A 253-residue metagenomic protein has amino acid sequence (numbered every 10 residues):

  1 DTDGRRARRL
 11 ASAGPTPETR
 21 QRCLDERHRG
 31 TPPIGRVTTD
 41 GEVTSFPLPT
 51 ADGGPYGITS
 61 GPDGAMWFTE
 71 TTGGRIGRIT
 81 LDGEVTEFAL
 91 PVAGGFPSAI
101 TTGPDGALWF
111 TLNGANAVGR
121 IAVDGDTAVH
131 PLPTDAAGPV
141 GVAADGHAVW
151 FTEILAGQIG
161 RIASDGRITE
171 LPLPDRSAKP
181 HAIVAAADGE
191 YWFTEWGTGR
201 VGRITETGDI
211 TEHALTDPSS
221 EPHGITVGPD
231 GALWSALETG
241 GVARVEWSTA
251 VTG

Functional and structural regions predicted by a protein language model:
G4-R8, P47-A51, A89-A93, P131-D135 (+2 more regions): Surface loop/turn motifs at the tips and blade-to-blade linkers of beta-strand repeat domains
A11, G54, T72, F96 (+6 more regions): Beta-rich catalytic cores
P17-Q21, S60-D63, T102-D105, A144-H147 (+2 more regions): Residue-level detector of Asp-centered blade-edge/turn motifs that repeat once per structural unit in beta-propeller
E18, L24-G30, M66-T72, L108-G114 (+3 more regions): Conserved beta-strand positions in repeat-built beta-propeller and related beta-rich domains
R22-C23, E42, A65, E84 (+7 more regions): Generic structural signal for coil-to-beta-strand starts
V37-G41, T80-E84, I121-G125, I162-R167 (+2 more regions): Short loop/turn segments that connect beta-strands within beta-propeller blades
L215-G253: Blade-level signature of beta-propeller repeat domains, shared across WD40, Kelch, NHL, RCC1 and BNR/Asp-box propellers
